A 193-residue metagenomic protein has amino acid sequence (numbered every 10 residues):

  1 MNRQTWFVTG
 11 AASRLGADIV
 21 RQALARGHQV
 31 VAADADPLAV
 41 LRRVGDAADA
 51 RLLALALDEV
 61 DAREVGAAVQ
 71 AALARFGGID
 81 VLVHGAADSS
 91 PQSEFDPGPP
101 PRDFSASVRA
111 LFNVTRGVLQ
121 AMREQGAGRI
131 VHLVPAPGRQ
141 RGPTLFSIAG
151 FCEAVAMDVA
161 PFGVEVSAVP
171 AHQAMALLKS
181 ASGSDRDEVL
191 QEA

Functional and structural regions predicted by a protein language model:
T9, I79-A87, S107, H132: Rossmann-fold scaffold of SDR-type NAD(P)-dependent oxidoreductases
A12-S13: Conserved glycine-rich cofactor-binding loop
R26-L41: Conserved glycine-rich Rossmann-like NAD(P)H-binding loop of the short-chain dehydrogenase/reductase
A47-R63: Rossmann-fold cofactor-recognition segment
D49-A50, A71-H84, S90: A glycine-rich helix->loop->beta "capping" turn within Rossmann-like NAD(P)(H)-dependent oxidoreductase domains
A68, V83, V114-V118, F151-C152: Hydrophobic positions on the long internal alpha-helix of Rossmann-like NAD(P)-dependent oxidoreductase domains
D96-F112, R123, A127: Catalytic Tyr-X3-Lys loop
M157-A193: SDR active-site lid
